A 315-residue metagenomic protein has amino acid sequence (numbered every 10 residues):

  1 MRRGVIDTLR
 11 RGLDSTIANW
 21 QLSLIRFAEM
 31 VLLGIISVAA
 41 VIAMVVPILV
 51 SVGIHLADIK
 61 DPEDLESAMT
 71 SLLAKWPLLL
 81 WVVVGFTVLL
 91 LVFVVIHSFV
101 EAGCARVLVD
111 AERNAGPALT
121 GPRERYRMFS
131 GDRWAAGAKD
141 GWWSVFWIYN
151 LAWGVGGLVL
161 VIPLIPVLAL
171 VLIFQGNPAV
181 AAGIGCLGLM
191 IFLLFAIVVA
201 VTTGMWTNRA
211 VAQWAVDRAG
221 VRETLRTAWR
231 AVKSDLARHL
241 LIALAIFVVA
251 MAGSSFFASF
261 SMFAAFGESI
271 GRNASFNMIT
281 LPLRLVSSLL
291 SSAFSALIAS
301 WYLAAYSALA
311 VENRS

Functional and structural regions predicted by a protein language model:
R2-L33, R123-V161, I184-G185, L189-M190 (+3 more regions): Interfacial aromatic "cap" segments that immediately flank transmembrane helices in multipass membrane proteins
A18-Q21, I25-R26, L72-W81: Membrane-core helix-loop-helix motifs of multi-pass transport proteins
V31, I35-V52, L78-A118, P163-L168 (+3 more regions): Selective recognition of hydrophobic, aromatic-rich stretches within alpha-helical transmembrane segments of polytopic
A39-V46, A237, A252-F256: Transmembrane helix segments
I48-W76: Membrane-interface interhelical loops and short interface/amphipathic helices in multi-pass inner-membrane
A68-S71, I173-N177, M190-F192: Short acidic/polar alpha-helix capping motifs at helix-coil junctions
L170-Q175, G267-R272: Juxtamembrane "helix-exit" motif on the non-cytosolic side of transmembrane helices
F257-A265: Helix-to-loop junction signature of class
